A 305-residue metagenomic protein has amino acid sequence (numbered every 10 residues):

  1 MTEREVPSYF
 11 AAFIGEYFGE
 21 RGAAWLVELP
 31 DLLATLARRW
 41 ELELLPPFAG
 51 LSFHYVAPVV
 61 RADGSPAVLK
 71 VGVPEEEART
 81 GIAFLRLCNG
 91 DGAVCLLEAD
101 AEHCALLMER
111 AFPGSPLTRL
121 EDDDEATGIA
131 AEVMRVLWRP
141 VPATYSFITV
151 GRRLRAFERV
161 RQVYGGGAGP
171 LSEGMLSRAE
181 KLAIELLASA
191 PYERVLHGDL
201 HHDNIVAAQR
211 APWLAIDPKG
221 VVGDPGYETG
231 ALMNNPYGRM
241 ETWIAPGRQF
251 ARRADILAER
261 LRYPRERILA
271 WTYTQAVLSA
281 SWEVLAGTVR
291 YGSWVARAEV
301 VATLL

Functional and structural regions predicted by a protein language model:
M1-A93, A208-R210, V300-L305: Conserved NTP-binding catalytic cores of kinases and kinase-like/nucleotidyltransferase enzymes across multiple kinase
T2-A11, S115-G174, V222-D224: A cross-family kinase active-site recognition segment
Y17-G19, L278-L305: ATP/Mg2+ or Mg2+-diphosphate-binding catalytic cores that bind nucleotide phosphates or diphosphates via glycine-rich
A24-R38, P142-G198, A208-Q209, E259: An alpha-helical support segment within catalytic cores of ATP-dependent transferases
P30, D63-L107, S115-L137: A conserved alpha-helical element in kinase catalytic cores
A49, F53-V60, V68, L96 (+1 more regions): Active-site acidic catalytic loop and adjacent metal/ATP-binding pocket of ATP-dependent phosphoryl transfer enzymes
A62, P74, G90, A105-D123 (+3 more regions): A glycine-centered beta->alpha junction motif in the catalytic cores of kinase/phosphotransferase enzymes
A208-D255, E259-R265, A270, V289-T303: Active-site Asp-x-Gly
